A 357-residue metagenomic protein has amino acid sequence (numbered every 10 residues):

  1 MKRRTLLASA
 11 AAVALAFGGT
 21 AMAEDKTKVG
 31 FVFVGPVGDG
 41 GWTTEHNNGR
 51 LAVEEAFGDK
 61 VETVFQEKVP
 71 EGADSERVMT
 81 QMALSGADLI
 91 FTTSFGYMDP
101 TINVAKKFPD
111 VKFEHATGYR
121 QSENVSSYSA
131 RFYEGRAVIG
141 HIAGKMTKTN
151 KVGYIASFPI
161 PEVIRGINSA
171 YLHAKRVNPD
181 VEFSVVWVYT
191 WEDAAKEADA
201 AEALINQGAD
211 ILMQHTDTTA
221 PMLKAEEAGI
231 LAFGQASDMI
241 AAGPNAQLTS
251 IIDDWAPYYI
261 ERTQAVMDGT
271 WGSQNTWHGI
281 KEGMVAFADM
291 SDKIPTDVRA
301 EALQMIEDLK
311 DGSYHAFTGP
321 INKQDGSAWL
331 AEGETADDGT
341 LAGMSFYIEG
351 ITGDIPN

Functional and structural regions predicted by a protein language model:
M1-K2, I90: Intrinsically disordered, low-complexity sequence elements enriched in Ser/Thr/Gly/Pro
R3-L7: N-terminal export leaders
S9-A16: Bacterial N-terminal signal peptides
F17-A23: Sec/Tat signal peptide C-region and signal peptidase I cleavage site
A23-N357: A residue-level marker of the well-folded mature domains of exported/periplasmic proteins
